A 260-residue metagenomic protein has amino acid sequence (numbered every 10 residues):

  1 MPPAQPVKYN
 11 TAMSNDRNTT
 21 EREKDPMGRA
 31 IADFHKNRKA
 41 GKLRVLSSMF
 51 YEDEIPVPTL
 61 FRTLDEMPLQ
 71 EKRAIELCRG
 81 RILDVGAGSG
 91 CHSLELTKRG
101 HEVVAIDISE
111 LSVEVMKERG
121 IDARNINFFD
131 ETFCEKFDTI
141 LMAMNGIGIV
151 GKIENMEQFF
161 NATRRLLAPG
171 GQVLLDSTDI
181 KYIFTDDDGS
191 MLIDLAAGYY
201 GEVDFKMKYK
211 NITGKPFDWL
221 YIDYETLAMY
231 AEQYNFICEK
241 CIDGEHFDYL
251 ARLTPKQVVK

Functional and structural regions predicted by a protein language model:
P6-R44: N-terminal auxiliary segments of SAM/dcSAM-dependent transferases
R29, D33, A168-E232: SAM-dependent methyltransferase
P58-R81: Conserved alpha-helix/loop element of class I SAM-dependent methyltransferases that forms part of the SAM/SAH-binding
S109-E110: Conserved SAM/SAH-binding beta-strand->alpha-helix loop
G120-D130: Conserved SAM-binding strand-loop segment of SAM-dependent methyltransferases
F137-E157: A short SAM/SAH-binding and catalytic strip from SAM-dependent methyltransferases
E157-P169: A short glycine-rich, Lys/Arg-flanked "PGG" loop and its adjoining helix->strand segment in the class I
Y230, Y234-K260: Core SAM-dependent methyltransferase catalytic element
